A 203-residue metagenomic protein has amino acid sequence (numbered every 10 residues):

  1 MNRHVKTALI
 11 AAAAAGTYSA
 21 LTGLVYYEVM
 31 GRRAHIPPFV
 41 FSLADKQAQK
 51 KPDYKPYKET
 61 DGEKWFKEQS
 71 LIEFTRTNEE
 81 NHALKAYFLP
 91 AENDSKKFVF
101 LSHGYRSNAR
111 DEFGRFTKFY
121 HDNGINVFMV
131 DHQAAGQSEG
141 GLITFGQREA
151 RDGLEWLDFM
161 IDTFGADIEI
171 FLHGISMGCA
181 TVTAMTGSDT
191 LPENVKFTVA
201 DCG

Functional and structural regions predicted by a protein language model:
M1-P56: N-terminal membrane-anchoring alpha-helices
P52-D94: N-terminal cap/lid segment of alpha/beta-hydrolase-fold proteins
K96-G104: Short beta-strand element of the alpha/beta-hydrolase
Y105-F119: The serine-hydrolase catalytic nucleophile loop
Y120-E139: Conserved alpha/beta-hydrolase
I143-F164: Alpha/beta-hydrolase active-site loop
F159-T163, I168-G203: Primarily recognizes the serine-hydrolase "nucleophile elbow" in alpha/beta-hydrolase and SGNH/GDSL folds
